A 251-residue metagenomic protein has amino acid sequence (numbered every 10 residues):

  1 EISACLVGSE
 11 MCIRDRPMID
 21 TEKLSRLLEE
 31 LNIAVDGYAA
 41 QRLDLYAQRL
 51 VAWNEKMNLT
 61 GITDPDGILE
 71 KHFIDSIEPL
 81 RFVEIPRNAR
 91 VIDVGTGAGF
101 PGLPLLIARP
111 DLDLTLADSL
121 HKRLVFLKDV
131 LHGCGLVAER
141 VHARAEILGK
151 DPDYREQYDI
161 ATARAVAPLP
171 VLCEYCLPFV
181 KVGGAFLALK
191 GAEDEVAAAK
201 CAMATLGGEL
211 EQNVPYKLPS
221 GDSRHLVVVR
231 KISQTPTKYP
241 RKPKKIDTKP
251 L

Functional and structural regions predicted by a protein language model:
E1-D15: Single conserved hydrophobic/aromatic residue that forms the stacking wall/gate of nucleotide- or nucleobase-binding
I19-R87, I92, K122-A138, H142: Class I SAM-dependent transferase core
L50, L105, L127, K190 (+1 more regions): Residue-level signal for inorganic ion chemistry
I77-A165, C173: Conserved SAM/SAH cofactor-binding pocket of Class I
R109, V180-V182: Helix-to-beta-strand junctions that scaffold the AdoMet/dcAdoMet cofactor pocket in Class I SAM-dependent enzymes
E146, P168, G191-E195: Short "lid" loop at the C-terminus of a central beta-strand within the Rossmann-like core of SAM-dependent
G183-E193: Conserved beta-strand signature within the Rossmann-like core of class I S-adenosyl-L-methionine
A197-L251: SAM/dcSAM-binding transferase cores
